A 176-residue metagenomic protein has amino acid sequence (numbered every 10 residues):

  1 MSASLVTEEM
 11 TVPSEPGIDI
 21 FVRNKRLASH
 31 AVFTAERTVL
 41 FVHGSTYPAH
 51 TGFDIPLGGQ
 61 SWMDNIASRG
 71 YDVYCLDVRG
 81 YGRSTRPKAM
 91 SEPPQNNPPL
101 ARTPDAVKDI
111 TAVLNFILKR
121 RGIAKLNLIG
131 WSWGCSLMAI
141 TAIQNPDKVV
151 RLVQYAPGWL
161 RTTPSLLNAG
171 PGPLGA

Functional and structural regions predicted by a protein language model:
M1-T34: N-terminal cap/lid segment of alpha/beta-hydrolase-fold proteins
H30-C75: Short, surface-exposed "cap/lid" segments of acyl-processing enzymes
A49-G52, Y74-L100: Glycine-rich "HGGG/HGxG" loop immediately N-terminal to the catalytic nucleophile of the alpha/beta-hydrolase
D72, K125-N127, R151: Structural signature of beta-strand start/N-cap positions in the alpha/beta core of ABC transporter nucleotide-binding
P104-K125: Conserved acidic catalytic loop of the alpha/beta-hydrolase fold
A106, L128-G130, Y155: Short beta-strand immediately N-terminal to the catalytic nucleophile in serine-hydrolase-like folds
G130-G134, M138: Gly/Ala-rich beta-loop-alpha elbow adjacent to hydrolase catalytic centers
I140-A176: Alpha/beta-hydrolase-fold enzymes
